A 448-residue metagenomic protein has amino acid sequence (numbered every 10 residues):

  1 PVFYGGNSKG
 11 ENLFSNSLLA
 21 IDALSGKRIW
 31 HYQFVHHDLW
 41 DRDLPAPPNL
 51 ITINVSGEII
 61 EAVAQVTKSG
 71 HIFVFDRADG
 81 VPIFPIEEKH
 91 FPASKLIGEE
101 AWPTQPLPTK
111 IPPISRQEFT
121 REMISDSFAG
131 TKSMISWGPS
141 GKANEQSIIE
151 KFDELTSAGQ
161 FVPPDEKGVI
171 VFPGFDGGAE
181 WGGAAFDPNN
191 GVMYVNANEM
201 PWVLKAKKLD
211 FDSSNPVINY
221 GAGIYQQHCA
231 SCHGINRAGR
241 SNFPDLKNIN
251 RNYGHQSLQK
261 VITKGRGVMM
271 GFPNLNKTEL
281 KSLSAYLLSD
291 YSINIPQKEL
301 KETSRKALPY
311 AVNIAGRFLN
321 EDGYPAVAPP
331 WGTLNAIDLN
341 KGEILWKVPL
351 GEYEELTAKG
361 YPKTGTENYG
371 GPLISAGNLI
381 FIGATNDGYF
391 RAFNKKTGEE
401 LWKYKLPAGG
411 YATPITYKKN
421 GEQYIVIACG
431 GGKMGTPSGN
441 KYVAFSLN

Functional and structural regions predicted by a protein language model:
P1-V2, S8-S15, H31-I51, H90-P108 (+6 more regions): Extracytoplasmic beta-rich repeat domains
E11-G26, I72, D76-G80, G332-D338 (+2 more regions): Beta-propeller blade signature
I29-W30, I83, L345-W346, E399-W402: A structural motif specific to WD40 beta-propellers
H37-M123, D176-W181, A185, N274-S282 (+2 more regions): Repeat-solenoid scaffold signature
A62-Q65, V192-Y194, L345, I380-I382 (+1 more regions): Conserved beta-propeller blade signature
N189-N196, M200-K207, I415-N448: Blade-level signature of beta-propeller repeat domains, shared across WD40, Kelch, NHL, RCC1 and BNR/Asp-box propellers
A206-I224: Electrostatic cytochrome c docking/interface patches
P216-N219, Q226-S231, N236-Q297, S304 (+2 more regions): Extracytoplasmic electron-transfer domains, predominantly the class I c-type cytochrome c fold
